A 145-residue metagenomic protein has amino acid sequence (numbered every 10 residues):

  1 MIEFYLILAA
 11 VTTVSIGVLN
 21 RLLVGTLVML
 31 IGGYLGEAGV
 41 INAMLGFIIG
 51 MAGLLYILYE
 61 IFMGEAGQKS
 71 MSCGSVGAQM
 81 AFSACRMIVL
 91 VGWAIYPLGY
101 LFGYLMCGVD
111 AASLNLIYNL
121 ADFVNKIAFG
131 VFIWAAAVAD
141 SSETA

Functional and structural regions predicted by a protein language model:
M1-G25, L30, Y34-A38: Internal transmembrane alpha-helix with an interfacial aromatic "cap," most often the third helix
E3, G32, G53-V76, G99-G103: Alpha-helical transmembrane segments in multipass membrane proteins, preferentially the mid-helix core
L8-G17, K69-M80: Membrane-interface helix-boundary motifs at transmembrane edges
T12, Y34-I48, L55: Membrane-interface helix caps and helix-loop-helix hairpins in membrane proteins
L23-M29, G53-I57, A84: Small-residue-rich segments of transmembrane alpha-helices in multi-pass membrane proteins, especially helix faces
G39-A43, F62-G74, I133-V138: A cytosolic-side transmembrane-helix exit/cap motif
G46-G53, Y118-F123: Alpha-helical transmembrane segments of polytopic membrane proteins
E60-G64, A84-A145: C-terminal transmembrane-bundle signature of multipass membrane proteins, characterized by strong activation on
